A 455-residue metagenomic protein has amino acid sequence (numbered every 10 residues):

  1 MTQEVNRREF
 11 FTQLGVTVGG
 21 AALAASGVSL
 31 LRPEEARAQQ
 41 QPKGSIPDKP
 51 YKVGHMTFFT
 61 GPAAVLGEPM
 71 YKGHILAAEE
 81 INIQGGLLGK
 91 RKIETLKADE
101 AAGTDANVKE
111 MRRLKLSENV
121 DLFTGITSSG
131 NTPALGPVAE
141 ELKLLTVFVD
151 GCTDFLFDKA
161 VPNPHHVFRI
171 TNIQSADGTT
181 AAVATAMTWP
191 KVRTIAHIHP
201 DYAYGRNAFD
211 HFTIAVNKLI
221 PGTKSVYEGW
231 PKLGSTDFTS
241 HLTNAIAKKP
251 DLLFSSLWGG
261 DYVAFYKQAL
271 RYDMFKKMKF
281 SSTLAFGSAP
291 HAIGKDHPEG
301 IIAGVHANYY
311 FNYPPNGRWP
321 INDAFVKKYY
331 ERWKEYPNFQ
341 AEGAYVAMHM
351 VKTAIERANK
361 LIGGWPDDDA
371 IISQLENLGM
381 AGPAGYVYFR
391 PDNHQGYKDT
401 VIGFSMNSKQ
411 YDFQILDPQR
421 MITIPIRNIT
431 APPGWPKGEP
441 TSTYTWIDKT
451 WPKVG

Functional and structural regions predicted by a protein language model:
T2-A21: N-terminal secretory signal peptides and thylakoid transit peptides that target proteins across membranes
G27-M56: C-terminal segment of N-terminal export signals and the immediately downstream linker at the start of the mature
Q40-P42, V65-K72, G85-D158, I170 (+2 more regions): Beta-alpha junction/loop-to-helix N-cap segments that form part of ligand/metal-binding clefts
D48, K72-T95, K218-P221: Signal peptide-proximal N-terminal region of secreted/periplasmic/extracellular or secretory-lumen proteins
N107, R169-V192, D237-F238, Y262 (+4 more regions): Hydrophobic alpha-helical segments within soluble ligand-binding/sensing domains
V120-W230, K277-H306: Extracytoplasmic ligand/sensor domains, especially the bilobed periplasmic-binding protein
G259, Y313-N377: Extracellular/periplasmic ligand-binding modules, especially the Venus flytrap/periplasmic-binding
E299, E376-G455: Solvent-exposed, acidic/polar segments of extracytosolic/periplasmic ligand-binding ectodomains
